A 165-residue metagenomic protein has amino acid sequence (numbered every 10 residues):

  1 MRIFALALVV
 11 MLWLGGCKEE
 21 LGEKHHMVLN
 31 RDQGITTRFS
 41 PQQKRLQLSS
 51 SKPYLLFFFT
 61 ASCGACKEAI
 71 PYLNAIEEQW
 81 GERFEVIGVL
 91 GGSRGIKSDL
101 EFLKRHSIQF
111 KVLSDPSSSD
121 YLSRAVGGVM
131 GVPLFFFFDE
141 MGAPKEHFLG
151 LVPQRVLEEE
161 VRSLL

Functional and structural regions predicted by a protein language model:
A5-W13: Bacterial N-terminal signal peptides
C17-L46: N-terminal "domain-start" segment that seeds a small globular fold
R38-S40, K111-S117: Short acidic-hydrophobic, aromatic-tinged amphipathic segments that line or gate anion-handling sites
L46-K67: Short active-site neighborhood of thiol/selenol oxidoreductases, capturing the structured segment around
L55-L56, V86, F135: Hydrophobic beta-strand anchors of alpha/beta hydrolase catalytic cores
F58-T60, V89-G92, D115-P116, L151: Active-site-proximal beta-strand/loop segments in catalytic clefts of secreted hydrolases
E68-H106, S118-S123: Structural microenvironment flanking redox-active thiols in thiol-disulfide oxidoreductases
H106-I108, P116-E160: Thiol/disulfide oxidoreductase modules built on the thioredoxin-like
